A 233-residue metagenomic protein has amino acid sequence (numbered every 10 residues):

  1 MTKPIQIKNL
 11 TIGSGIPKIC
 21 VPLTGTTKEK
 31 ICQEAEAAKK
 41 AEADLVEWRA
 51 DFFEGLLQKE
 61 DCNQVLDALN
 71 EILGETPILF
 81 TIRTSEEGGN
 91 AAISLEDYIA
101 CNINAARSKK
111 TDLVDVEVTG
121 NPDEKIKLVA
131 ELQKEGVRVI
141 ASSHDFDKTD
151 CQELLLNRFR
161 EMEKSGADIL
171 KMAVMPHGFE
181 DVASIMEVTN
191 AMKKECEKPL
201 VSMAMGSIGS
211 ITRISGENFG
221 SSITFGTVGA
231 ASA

Functional and structural regions predicted by a protein language model:
M1-P22, P199, G229-A230: N-terminal capping/lid subdomain adjacent to the active-site entrance of alpha/beta enzymes
M1-Q6, C62, S184-I185, G206-S207: Short amphipathic alpha-helical surface micro-motifs
K3-P4, I16-A41, L45-K134, H144-C151: Active-site beta->alpha loop and helix N-cap motifs at the rims of alpha/beta catalytic domains
I7-L10, L69, E153-R160: Short N-terminal signal/transit or membrane-insertion segments and the immediately adjacent low-complexity/disordered
L10-G15, E71, A106-S108, E163-K164 (+2 more regions): Solvent-exposed alpha-helices and their adjacent loops that cap or buttress functional pockets in soluble metabolic
L113, V118-A233: Catalytic alpha/beta core domains of metabolic enzymes, predominantly
